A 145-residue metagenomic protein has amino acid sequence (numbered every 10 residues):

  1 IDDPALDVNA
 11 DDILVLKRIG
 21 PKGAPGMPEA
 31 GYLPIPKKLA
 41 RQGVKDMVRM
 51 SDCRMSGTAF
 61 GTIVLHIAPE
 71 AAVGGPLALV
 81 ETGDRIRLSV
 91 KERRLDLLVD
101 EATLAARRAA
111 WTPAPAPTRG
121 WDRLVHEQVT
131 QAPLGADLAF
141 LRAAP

Functional and structural regions predicted by a protein language model:
I1-P145: Feature captures the catalytic cores and cofactor-binding loops of soluble hydro-lyases/lyases that act on carboxylate
